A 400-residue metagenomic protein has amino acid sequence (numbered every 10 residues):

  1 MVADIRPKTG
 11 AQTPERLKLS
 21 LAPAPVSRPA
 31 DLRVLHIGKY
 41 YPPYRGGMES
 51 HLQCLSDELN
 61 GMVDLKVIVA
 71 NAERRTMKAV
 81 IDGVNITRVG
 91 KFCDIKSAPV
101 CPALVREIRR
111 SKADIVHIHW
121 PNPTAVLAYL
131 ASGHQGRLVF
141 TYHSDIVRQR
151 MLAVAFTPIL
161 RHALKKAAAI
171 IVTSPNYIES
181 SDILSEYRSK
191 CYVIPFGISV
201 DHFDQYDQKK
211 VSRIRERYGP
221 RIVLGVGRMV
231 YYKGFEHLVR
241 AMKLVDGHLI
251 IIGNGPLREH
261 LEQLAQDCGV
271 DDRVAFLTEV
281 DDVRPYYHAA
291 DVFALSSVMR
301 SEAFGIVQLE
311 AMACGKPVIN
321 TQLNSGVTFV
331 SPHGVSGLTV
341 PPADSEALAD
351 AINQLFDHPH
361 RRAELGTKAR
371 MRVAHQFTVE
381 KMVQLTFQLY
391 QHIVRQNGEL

Functional and structural regions predicted by a protein language model:
R16-L21, P29-L32, H36-K96: N-terminal strand-loop element at the rim of the active site of nucleotide-sugar-dependent glycosyltransferases
S50, C54, R221-L244, I252 (+4 more regions): A conserved mid-protein helix/loop that constitutes part of the nucleotide-sugar donor-binding site
I118-A125: Short His-centered aromatic/hydrophobic patch
K165-V193, I198-D204: A short, active-site helix/loop in glycosyltransferases that binds the activated sugar's phosphate group
A168, H288-A303, K316: Acidic donor-binding loop of glycosyltransferase active sites
L257-H260, D271-V280, Y286, L338-T339: Active-site donor-binding acidic/aromatic loop of nucleotide-activated sugar and phosphosugar transferases involved
P317-T321, S331: Short hydrophobic beta-strand element within catalytic cores of glycosyltransferases and related nucleotide-activated
P332-G334, L338-S345, N353-H360: Conserved acidic donor-binding segment of nucleotide-sugar-dependent glycosyltransferases
